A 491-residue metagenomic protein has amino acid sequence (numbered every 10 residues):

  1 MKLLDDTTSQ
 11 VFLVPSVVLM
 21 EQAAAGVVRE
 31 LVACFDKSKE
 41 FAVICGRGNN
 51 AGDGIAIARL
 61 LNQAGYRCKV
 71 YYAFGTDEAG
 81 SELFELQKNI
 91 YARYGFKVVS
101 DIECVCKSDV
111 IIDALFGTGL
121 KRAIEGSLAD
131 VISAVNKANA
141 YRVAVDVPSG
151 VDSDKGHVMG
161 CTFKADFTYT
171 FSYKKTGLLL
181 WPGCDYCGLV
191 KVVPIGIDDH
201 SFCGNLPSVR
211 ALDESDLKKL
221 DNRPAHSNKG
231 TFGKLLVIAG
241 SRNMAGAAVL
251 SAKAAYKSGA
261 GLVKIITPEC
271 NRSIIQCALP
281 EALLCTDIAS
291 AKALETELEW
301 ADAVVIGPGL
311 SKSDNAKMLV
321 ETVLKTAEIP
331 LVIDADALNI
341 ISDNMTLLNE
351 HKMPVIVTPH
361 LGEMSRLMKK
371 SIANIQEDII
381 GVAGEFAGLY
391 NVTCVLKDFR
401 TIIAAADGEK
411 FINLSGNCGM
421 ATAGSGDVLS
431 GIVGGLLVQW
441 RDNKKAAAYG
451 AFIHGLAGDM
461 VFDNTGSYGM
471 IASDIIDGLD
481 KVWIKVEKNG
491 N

Functional and structural regions predicted by a protein language model:
M1-K69, L178-L331, A335, N339-I356 (+1 more regions): Small-residue (G/A/S/T)-rich helix-start motifs and N-terminal tracts that mark the onset
V28-A114, A123-V145: Nucleotide and nucleotide-moiety/phosphate-recognizing core
Y72-F74, I102-V105, S172, C285-I288 (+1 more regions): Short beta->alpha connector loops at strand-helix junctions that form conserved, small/polar/Pro-enriched
Y72-F74, V110-T118, V304, M364-K369: Acidic/polar active-site rim loop that often engages polyanionic ligands
T76-E78, T118-L120, K312-S313, N339-I340: Short, small-residue-enriched loops and turns at beta-alpha junctions that line or gate enzyme active sites
E82, P148-T162, L338-E350: Glycine-rich, charge-decorated loop segments at or immediately adjacent to ligand/cofactor-binding or catalytic sites
N89-G95, G117-R122, A282-A289, G416-G419: Short, structured secondary-structure boundary patches
D109-V110, L115-P207: Internal gly/pro-rich beta-alpha loop/helix module that stabilizes soluble enzyme cofactors or their anionic handles
